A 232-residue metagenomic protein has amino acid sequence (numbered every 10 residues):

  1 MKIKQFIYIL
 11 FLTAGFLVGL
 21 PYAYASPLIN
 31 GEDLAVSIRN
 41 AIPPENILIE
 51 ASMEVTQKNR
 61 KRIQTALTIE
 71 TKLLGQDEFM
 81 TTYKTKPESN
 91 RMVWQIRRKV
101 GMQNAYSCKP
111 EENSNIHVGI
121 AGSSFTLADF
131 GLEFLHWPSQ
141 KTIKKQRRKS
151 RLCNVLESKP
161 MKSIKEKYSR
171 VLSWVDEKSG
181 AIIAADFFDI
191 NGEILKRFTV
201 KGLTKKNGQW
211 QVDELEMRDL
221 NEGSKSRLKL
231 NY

Functional and structural regions predicted by a protein language model:
M1-L10: Bacterial N-terminal signal peptides that target proteins for export
G15-R62, E70-Q76: N-terminal leader/targeting segments and the immediate start of mature chains
S26-L34, N40-N46, K61, S89 (+3 more regions): Flexible, processing/modification-adjacent segments and terminal tails in exported/periplasmic/extracellular proteins
I47, A51-M53, L67, T81-Y83 (+4 more regions): One face of beta-strands
A51-T56, K86, E157-M161, R218: Generic short beta-strand segments
L67-C108: Mid-chain, structured segments of secreted extracytoplasmic proteins
I69-K72, K141-R147, K201-L203: Short amphipathic beta-strand and strand-loop transition segments with alternating hydrophobic
A128-D129, R151-Y232: Gly/Pro-enriched, hydrophobic low-complexity segments that function as extracytoplasmic propeptides/linkers
